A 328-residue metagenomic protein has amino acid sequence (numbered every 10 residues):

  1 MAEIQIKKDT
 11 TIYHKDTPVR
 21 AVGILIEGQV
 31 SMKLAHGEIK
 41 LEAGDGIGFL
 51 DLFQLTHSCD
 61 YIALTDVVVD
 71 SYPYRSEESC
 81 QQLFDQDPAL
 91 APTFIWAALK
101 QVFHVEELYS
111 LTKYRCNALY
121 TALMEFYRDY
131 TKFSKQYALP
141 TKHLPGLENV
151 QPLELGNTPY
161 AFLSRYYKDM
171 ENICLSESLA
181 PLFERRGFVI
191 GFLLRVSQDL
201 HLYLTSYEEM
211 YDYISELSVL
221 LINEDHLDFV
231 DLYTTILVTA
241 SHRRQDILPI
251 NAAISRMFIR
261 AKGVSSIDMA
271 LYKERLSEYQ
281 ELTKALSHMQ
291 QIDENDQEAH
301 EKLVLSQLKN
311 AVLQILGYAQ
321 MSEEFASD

Functional and structural regions predicted by a protein language model:
M1-A35, D212-S255, I259, G263-D268 (+2 more regions): Regulatory nucleotide-sensing modules
M1-H14, G46, L52-Q54, M210 (+2 more regions): Cyclic nucleotide-binding regulatory module and flanking cytosolic helices
H36-F103, R195-V196, A253, A261 (+2 more regions): Cyclic-nucleotide recognition modules
P92, L99, E106, H201 (+3 more regions): Long amphipathic alpha-helical coiled-coil
W96-K168, R256, K262-V264, M269 (+3 more regions): Polybasic "coupling" helices that flank or enter modular domains
N149-L221: Charge-rich, low-complexity intrinsically disordered segments
L179, S241-D246, K262-L271, Q290-E301 (+1 more regions): Charged, low-complexity interaction regions
A299, L303, L313, M321 (+1 more regions): Non-catalytic signal-transmission and effector/linker regions of two-component phosphorelay proteins
